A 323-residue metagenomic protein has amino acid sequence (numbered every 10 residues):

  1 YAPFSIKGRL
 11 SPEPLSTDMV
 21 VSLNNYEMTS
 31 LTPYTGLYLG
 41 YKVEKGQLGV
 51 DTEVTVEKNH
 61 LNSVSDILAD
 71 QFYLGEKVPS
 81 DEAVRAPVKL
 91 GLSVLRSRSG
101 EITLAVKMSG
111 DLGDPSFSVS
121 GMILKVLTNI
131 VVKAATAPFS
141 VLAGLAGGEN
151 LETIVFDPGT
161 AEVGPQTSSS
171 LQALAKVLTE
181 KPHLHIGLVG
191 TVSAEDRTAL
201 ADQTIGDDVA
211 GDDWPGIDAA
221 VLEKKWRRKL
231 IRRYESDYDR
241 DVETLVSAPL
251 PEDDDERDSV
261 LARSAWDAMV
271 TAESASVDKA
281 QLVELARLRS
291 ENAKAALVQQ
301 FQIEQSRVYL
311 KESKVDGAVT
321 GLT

Functional and structural regions predicted by a protein language model:
Y1-K107, L145-V155: Small-residue helix/turn framework positions
G8-L10, L23-N25, T35, I67-Q71 (+6 more regions): A mature extracytoplasmic/lumenal domain signature
M28, T32, S168, Q172-A175 (+2 more regions): Extracytoplasmic/secreted envelope proteins and their assembly/folding machinery, especially bacterial periplasmic
L31, T52, V106, F156 (+3 more regions): Buried hydrophobic packing residues in well-ordered domains
Y38-L39, I154-G164, A272-E284: Second-shell loop/turn segments in exported
L104-M108, L112-G159, S169, A173-K176 (+1 more regions): Interface/linker segment at the passenger-translocator junction of Type V secretion outer-membrane proteins
A175-P182, Q300-F301: Sec/Tat-exported extracytoplasmic proteins
I186, T191-T323: Periplasmic OmpA/Pal-like peptidoglycan-binding modules at the C-termini of bacterial envelope proteins
